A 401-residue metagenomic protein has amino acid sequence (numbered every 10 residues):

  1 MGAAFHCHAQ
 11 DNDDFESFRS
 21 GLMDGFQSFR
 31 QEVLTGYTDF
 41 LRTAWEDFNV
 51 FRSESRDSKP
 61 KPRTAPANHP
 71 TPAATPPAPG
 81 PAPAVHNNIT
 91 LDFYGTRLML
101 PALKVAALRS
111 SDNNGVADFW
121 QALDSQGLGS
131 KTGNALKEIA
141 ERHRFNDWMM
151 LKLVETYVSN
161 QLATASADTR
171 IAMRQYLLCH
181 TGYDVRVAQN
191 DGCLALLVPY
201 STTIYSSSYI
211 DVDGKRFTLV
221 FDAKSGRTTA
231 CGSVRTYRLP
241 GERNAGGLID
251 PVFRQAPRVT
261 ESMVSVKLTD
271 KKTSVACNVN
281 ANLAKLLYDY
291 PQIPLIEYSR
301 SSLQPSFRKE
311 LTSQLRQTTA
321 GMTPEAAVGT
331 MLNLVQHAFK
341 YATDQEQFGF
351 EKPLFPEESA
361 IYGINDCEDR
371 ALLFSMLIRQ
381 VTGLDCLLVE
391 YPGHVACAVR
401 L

Functional and structural regions predicted by a protein language model:
M1-A3: Bacterial N-terminal signal peptides
F5-A9: Sec/Tat signal peptide C-region and signal peptidase I cleavage site
Q10-D57: N-terminal propeptides/low-complexity segments immediately following signal peptides in secreted or periplasmic proteins
E46-L268: Intrinsically disordered, low-complexity N-terminal segments that are enriched in acidic
M99-A106, N114-E155, L295-Y362: Secondary-structure boundary elements
Q161-R174, A342-A396, R400: Active-site neighborhood of thiol-dependent amide/isopeptide-bond enzymes
T181, V185-D213, L311, L315 (+2 more regions): Hydrophobic/aromatic-rich core segments of domains that either
C231-A338: The feature marks a conserved, polyanion-engaging helical scaffold used by nucleic-acid processing enzymes and innate
